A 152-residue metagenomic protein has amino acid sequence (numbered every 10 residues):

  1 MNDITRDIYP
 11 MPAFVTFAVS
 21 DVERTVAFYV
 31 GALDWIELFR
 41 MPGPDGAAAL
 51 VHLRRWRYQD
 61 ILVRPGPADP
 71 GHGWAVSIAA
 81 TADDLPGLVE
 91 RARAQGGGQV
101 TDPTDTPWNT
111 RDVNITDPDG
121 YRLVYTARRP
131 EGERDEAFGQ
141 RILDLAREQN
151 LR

Functional and structural regions predicted by a protein language model:
M1-V26, A75-I78, A127-R152: N-terminal beta-strand motif that seeds the catalytic metal site of vicinal oxygen chelate
Y9, T16-D60: Core segments of cupin and vicinal oxygen chelate
A18, F39, P107, N114 (+1 more regions): Short beta->alpha transition motifs characteristic of CBS
S20-E23, R55, V76-R122: Vicinal oxygen chelate
L38-F39, R64, V100, T104: Conserved positions in beta-strands of structured domains
P44-A49, G71-H72, T106-R111: Short acidic/glycine-enriched loop/turn segments that link adjacent beta-strands
D60, V124-Y125: Short glycine-/small-residue motifs
